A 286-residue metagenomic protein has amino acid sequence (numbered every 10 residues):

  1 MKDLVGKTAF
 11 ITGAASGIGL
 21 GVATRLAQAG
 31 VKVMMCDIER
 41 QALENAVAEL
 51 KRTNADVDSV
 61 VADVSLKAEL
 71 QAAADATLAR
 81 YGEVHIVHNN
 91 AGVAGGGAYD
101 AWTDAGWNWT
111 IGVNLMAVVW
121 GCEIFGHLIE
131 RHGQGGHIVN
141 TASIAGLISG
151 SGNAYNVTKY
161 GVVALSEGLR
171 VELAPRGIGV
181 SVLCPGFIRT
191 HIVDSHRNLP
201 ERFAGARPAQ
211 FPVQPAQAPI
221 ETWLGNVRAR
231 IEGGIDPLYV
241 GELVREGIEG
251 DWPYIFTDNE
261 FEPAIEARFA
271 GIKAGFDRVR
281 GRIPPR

Functional and structural regions predicted by a protein language model:
K2-M34: Canonical Rossmann dinucleotide-binding motif of NAD(H)/NADP(H)-dependent dehydrogenases/reductases, specifically
V31-N45: Conserved glycine-rich Rossmann-like NAD(P)H-binding loop of the short-chain dehydrogenase/reductase
R40-Q41, V61-A72, D104: The beta1-alpha1 cofactor-binding region of Rossmann-like NAD(H)/NADP(H)-dependent oxidoreductases
A98-Y99, T103-N108: Substrate-binding pocket helix/loop in short-chain dehydrogenase/reductase
C122, T158: Active-site helix of classical SDR
S143: Residue(s) in the substrate-gating loop at a strand-loop-helix junction that position the organic substrate next
P175-I255: SDR active-site lid
